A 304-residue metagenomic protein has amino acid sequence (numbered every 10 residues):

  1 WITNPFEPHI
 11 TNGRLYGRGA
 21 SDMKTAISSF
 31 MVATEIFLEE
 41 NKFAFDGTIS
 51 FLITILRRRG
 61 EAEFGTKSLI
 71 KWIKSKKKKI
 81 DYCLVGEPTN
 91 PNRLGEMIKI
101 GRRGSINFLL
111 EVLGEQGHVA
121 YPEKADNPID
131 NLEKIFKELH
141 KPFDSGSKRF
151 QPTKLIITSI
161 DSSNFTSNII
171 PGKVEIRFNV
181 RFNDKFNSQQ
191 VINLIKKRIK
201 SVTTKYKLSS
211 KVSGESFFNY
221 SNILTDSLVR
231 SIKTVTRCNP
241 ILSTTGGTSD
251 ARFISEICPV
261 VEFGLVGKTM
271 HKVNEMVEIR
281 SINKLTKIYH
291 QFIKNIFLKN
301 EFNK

Functional and structural regions predicted by a protein language model:
W1-R18, L38-F45: Acidic/His- and Gly-rich active-site-bordering loop/insert found across diverse amide/peptide-bond hydrolases
N4, T11, A26, G104-I106 (+1 more regions): Activation loop
G13-R14, S50, D81-C83, K154 (+1 more regions): Structural motif
R14-S29, H118: Glycine/serine-rich anion-binding loops at beta->alpha junctions that coordinate negatively charged ligand groups
R18, T54, S243-T245: Structural motif
M23-G101: Acidic/histidine-rich catalytic neighborhood of metal-dependent amide-processing enzymes
P88-R93, I100, I106-K304: Metal-dependent amide/peptide-bond hydrolase catalytic core, centered on the "pita-bread" metallohydrolase fold
